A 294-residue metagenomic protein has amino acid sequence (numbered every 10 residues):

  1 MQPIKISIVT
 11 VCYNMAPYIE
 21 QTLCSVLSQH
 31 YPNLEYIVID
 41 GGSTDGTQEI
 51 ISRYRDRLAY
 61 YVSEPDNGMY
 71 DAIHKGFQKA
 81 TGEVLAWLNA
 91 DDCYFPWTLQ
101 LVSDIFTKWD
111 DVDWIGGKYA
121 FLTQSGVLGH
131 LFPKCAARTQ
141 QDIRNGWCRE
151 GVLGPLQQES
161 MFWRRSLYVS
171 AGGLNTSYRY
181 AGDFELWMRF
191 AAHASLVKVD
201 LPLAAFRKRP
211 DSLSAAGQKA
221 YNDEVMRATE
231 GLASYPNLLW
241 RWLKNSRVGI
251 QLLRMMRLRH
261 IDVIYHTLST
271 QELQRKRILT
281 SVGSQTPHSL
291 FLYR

Functional and structural regions predicted by a protein language model:
M1-Q218: Nucleotide-sugar donor-binding/catalytic module of glycosyltransferases that assemble extracellular/cell-envelope
Q141, E150-L153, Y178-R179, F184-L186 (+1 more regions): C-terminal subregions of glycosyltransferases and related glycan-biosynthesis enzymes
